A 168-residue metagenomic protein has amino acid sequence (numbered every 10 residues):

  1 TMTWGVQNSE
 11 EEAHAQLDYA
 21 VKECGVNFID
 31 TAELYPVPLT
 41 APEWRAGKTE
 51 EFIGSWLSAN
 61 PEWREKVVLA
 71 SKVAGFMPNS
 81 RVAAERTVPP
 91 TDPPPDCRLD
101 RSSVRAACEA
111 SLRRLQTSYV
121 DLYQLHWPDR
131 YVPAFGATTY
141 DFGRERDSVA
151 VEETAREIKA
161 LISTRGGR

Functional and structural regions predicted by a protein language model:
T1-K72, S118, S163: N-terminal binding-site loop/beta-alpha segment at the start of enzyme catalytic domains that lines or forms
T3, P36-T40, M77-S80, Y131-P133: A short acidic, helix-capping loop that chelates divalent metal ions and anchors anionic groups
H14, Y19, A41-W44, S80 (+3 more regions): Hydrophobic alpha-helical segments
Y19, F28, F52, F76 (+3 more regions): Phenylalanine-focused residue identity feature
A32-Y35, A74, Y123-P128: Anionic group-transfer/hydrolysis microenvironments
A70-R86: Substrate-binding cleft and catalytic face of glycoside hydrolase catalytic domains, especially the flexible beta-alpha
A83-R168: Glycine/proline-rich, positively charged, aromatic-decorated active-site loop/lid region on the catalytic face
